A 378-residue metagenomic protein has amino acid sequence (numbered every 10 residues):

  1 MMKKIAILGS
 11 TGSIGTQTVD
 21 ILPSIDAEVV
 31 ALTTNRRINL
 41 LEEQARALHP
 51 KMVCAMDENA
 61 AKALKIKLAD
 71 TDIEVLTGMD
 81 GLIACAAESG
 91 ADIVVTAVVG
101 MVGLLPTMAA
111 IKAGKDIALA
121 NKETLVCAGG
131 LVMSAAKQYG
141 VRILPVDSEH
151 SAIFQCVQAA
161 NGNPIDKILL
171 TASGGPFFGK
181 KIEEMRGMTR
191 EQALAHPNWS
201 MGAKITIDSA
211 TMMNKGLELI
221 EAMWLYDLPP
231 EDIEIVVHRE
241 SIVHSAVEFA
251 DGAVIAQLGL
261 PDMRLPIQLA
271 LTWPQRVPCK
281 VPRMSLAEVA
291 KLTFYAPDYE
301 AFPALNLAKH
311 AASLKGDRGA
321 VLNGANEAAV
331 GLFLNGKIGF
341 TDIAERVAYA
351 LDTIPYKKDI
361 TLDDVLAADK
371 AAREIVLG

Functional and structural regions predicted by a protein language model:
M1-G378: Catalytic, metal-anchored helix/loop core of enzyme active sites in primary metabolism
